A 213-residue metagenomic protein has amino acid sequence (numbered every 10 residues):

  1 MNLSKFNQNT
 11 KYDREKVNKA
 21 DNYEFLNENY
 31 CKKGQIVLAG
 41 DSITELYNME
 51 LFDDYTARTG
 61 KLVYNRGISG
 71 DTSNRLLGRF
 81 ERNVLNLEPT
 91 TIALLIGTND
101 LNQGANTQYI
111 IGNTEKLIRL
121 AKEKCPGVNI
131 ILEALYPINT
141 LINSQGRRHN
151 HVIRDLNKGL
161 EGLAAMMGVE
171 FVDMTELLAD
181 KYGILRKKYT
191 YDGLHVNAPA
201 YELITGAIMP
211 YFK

Functional and structural regions predicted by a protein language model:
M1-A39, T44-E50, D54-T59, G162-M167 (+3 more regions): N-terminal secretory targeting modules
I36-A39, Y64, I92: Conserved beta-strand elements of the Class I
D41-S42, I68, T98-N99: Active-site metal-binding loops of divalent metal-dependent hydrolases
T44, G70, E176: Short, glycine/acidic-enriched loop or turn micro-motifs at the edges of active sites
Y47, R75, A105: Residues that form or flank phosphate/diphosphate-binding pockets in enzymes that use nucleotide phosphates
Y55-T59, G78-K213: Alpha-helical cap/lid subdomain in secreted, periplasmic, or secretory-pathway luminal O-acyl-processing enzymes
G60-T72: A short beta-strand-loop structural module common to alpha/beta enzyme folds
T72-G78: Structural motif
